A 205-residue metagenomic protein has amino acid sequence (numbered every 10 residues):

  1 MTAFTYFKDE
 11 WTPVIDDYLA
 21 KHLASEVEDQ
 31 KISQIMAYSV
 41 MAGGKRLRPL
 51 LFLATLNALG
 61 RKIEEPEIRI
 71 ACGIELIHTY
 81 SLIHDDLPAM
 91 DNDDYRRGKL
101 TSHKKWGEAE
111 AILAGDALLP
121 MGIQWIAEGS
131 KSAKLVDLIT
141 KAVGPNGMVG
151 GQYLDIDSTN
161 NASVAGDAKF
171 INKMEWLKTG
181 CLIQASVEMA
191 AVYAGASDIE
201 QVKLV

Functional and structural regions predicted by a protein language model:
M1-L23: N-terminal amphipathic/basic leader segments beginning at the initiator methionine
W11, L23-V205: Mg2+-dependent prenyl diphosphate-binding active-site environment of isoprenoid biosynthetic enzymes
